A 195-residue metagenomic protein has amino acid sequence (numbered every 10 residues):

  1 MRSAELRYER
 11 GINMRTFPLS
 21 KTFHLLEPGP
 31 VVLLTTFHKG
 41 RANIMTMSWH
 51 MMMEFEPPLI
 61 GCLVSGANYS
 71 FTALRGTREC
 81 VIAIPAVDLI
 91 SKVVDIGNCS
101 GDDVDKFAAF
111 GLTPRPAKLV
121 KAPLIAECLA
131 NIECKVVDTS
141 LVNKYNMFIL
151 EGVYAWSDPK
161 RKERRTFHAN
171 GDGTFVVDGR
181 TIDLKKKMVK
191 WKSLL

Functional and structural regions predicted by a protein language model:
R7-L195: Basic, polyanion-binding surface patches
